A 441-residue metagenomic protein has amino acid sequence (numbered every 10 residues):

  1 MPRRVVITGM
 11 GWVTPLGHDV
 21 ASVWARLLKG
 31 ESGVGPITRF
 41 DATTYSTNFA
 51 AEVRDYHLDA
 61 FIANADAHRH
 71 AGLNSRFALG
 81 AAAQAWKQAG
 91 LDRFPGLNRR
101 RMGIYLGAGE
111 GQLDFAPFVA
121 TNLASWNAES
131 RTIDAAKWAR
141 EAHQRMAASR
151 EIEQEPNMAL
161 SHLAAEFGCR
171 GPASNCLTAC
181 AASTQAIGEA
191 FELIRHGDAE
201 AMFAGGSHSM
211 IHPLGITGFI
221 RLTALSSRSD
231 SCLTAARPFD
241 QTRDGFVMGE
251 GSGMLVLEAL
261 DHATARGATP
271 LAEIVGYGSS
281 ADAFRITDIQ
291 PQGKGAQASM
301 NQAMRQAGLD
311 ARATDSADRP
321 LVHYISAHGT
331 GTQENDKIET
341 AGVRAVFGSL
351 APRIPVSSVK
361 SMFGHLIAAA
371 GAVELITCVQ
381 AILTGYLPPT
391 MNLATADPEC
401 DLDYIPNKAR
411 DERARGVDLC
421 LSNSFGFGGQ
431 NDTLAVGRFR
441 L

Functional and structural regions predicted by a protein language model:
M1-A67, A89, D261-E273, I376-M391 (+1 more regions): ACP-dependent fatty acid/polyketide chain-elongation machinery
R4-T8, E31, G35, D230-S316 (+2 more regions): Condensing-enzyme catalytic core mediating Claisen C-C bond formation in acyl metabolism
I7, S22, L28-S174, S207-I216 (+1 more regions): Conserved beta-ketoacyl condensing-enzyme motif
A21-A25, G111-R131, I194-H196, I216-S229 (+3 more regions): A glycine- and small-aliphatic-rich helix-loop capping segment at beta-alpha/alpha-beta transitions that lines
A42, S46-D55, F115, S209-A236 (+4 more regions): Active-site-adjacent elements of ketosynthase-type condensing enzymes
A78-G90, A159, A259-L260, Q292-A313 (+3 more regions): Short, well-ordered amphipathic alpha-helical segments that serve as non-catalytic structural scaffolds within diverse
A78-L91, P156-L160, A164-F167, A173-H208 (+3 more regions): Active-site-proximal alpha-helical scaffold in enzymes
N127-A147, G188, E192, H196 (+4 more regions): Glycine-/small-residue-rich "gating" segment that lines the acyl/pantetheine channel and substrate pocket
